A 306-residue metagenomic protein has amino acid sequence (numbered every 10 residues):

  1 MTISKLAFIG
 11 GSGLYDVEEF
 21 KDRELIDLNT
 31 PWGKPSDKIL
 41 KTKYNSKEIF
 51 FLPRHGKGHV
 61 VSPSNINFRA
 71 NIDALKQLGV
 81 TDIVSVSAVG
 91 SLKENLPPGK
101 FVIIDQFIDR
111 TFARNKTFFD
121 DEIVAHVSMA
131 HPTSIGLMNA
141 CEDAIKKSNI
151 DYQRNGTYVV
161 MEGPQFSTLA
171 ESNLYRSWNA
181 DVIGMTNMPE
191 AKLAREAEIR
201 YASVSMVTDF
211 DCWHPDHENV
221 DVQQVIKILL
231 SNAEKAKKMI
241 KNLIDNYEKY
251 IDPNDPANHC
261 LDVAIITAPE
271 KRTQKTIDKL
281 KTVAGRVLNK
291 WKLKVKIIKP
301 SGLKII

Functional and structural regions predicted by a protein language model:
M1-A130, L288-I297, G302-I306: Metabolite-binding pocket within alpha/beta catalytic cores that recognizes anionic/polar moieties
K76-G79, R176, R195: Non-catalytic positions within long, well-ordered alpha-helices that form the structural scaffold/packing of enzyme
T81-D82, D181, R200: Short acidic/polar active-site loop segments enriched in Thr and Asp
G136, A140-D151, K238-N246: Generic non-transmembrane alpha-helical segments
K147-D181: Active-site/ligand-binding-proximal alpha/beta "capping" segment
M185-V222: Zn-dependent metallopeptidase/amidohydrolase metal-coordination segment
C212-H259: His/Asp/Glu-rich mid-to-C-terminal helical/loop segments that flank catalytic regions of hydrolases
L261-I298, I305-I306: Acidic, Ser/Thr-rich low-complexity intrinsically disordered segments
